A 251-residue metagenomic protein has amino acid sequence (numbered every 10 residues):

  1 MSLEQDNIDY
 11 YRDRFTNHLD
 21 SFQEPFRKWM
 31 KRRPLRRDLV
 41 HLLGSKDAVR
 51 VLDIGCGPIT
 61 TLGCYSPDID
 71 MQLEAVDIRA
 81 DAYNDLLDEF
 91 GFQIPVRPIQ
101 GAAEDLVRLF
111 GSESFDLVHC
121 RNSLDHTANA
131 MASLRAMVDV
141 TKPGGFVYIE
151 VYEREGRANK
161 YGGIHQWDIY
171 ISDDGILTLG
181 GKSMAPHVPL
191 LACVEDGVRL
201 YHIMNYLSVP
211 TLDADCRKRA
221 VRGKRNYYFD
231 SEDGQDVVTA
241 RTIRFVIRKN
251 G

Functional and structural regions predicted by a protein language model:
M1-G44: Class I SAM-dependent methyltransferase Rossmann-like catalytic core, especially the SAM/SAH-binding loop
L52-L106: Class I SAM-dependent methyltransferase SAM/SAH-binding core
E104-V118: A short acidic, Gly/Pro-enriched loop at the edge of an enzyme's catalytic core that lines a small-molecule cofactor
D116-N129: A short SAM/SAH-binding and catalytic strip from SAM-dependent methyltransferases
M131-F146: A short glycine-rich, Lys/Arg-flanked "PGG" loop and its adjoining helix->strand segment in the class I
Y148-L177: Conserved class I S-adenosyl-L-methionine
D168-S208, L212: Short alpha-helix
Y227-G251: C-terminal lobe and adjacent flexible extensions of AdoMet/dcAdoMet transferase-like proteins
